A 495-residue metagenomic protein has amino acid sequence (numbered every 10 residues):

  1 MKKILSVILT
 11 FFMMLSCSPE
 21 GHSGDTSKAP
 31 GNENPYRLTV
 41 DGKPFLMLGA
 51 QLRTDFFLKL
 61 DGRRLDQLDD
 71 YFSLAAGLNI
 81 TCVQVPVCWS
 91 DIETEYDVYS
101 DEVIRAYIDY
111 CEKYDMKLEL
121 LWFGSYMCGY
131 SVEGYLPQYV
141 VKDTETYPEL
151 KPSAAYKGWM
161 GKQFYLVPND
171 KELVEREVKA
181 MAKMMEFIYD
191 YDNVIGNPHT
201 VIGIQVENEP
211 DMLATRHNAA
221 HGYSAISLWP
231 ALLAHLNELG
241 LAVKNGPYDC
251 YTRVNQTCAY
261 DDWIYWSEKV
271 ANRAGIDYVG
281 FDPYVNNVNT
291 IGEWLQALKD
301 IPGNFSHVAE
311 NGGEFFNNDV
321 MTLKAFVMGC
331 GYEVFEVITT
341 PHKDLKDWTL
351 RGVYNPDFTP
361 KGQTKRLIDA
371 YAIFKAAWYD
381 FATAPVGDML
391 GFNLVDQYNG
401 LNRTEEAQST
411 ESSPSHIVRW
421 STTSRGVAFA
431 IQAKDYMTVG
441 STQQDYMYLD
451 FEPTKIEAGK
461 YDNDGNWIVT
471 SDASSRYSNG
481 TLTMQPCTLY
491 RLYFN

Functional and structural regions predicted by a protein language model:
H22-T81: N-terminal carbohydrate-binding accessory modules
Q51-R63, P86-D101, G158-K179, I195 (+4 more regions): The substrate-binding groove and active-site-proximal loops of carbohydrate-active enzymes, especially glycoside
L65-D143, L228-Y248: Aromatic-lined substrate-binding rim segments of carbohydrate-active enzymes
I104, S125-Y189: Active-site-adjacent "subsite" loops/lids of carbohydrate-active enzymes
L121-F123, D190-E209, L228-I264, F281 (+1 more regions): Aromatic-lined carbohydrate-recognition surfaces of secreted/lumenal glycan-active proteins
M212-A219, Q256-T257, G292-C330, F335-D344: Active-site clefts of carbohydrate-active enzymes
D319-D445: Aromatic- and carboxylate-lined catalytic core of secreted/periplasmic carbohydrate-active enzymes
A430, A473-N495: C-terminal beta-strand-rich structural cap/linker in extracellular carbohydrate-active enzymes
